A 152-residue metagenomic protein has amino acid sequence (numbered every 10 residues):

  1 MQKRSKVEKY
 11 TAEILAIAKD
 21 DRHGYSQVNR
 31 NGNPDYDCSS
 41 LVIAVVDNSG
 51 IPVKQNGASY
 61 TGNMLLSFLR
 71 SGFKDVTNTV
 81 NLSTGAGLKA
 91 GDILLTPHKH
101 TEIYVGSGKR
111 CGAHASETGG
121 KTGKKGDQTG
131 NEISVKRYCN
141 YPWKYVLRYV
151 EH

Functional and structural regions predicted by a protein language model:
M1-S59, L66, S71, K89 (+3 more regions): N-terminal capping segments
R70-V80: Short, structured beta-strand/loop micro-motifs enriched in basic residues and often containing a Trp
V76, T84, P142-W143: A periodicity- and composition-biased signal for non-globular, repetitive helical segments
L82, A86-L88: Short, well-ordered loop/turn sites that connect or cap secondary structure elements
I103-S134: Catalytic Cys-His active-site segments of thiol-dependent hydrolases/isopeptidases
S134-H152: Low-complexity, Gly/Ser/Thr/Pro-rich intrinsically disordered linker/tail segments
